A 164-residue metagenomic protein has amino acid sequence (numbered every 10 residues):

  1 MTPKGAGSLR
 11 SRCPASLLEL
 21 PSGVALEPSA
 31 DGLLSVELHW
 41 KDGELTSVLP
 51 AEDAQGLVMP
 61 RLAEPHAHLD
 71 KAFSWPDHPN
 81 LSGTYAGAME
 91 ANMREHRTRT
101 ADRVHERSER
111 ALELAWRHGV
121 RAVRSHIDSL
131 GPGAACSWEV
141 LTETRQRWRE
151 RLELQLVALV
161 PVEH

Functional and structural regions predicted by a protein language model:
M1-A51: N-terminal metal-binding scaffold of metallo-dependent hydrolase/deaminase domains
A6-S8, Q55, V120, R151: A general structural motif
L26, A30, V58, L62 (+3 more regions): Bulky hydrophobic/aromatic packing residues
L38, G43, Q55, H66 (+1 more regions): Divalent metal-coordination and catalytic microenvironments
P50, Q55-H78: Di-metal (Zn2+ and/or Mg2+/Mn2+) metal-binding site signature of metallo-dependent hydrolases with the MBL/beta-CASP
Q55, G83-G87, E113: Terminal, basic amphipathic appendages of nucleotide-handling enzymes
A72-V104: Active-site gating loops and adjacent loop-to-helix segments of metal-dependent hydrolytic enzymes
H96-H164: Active-site loop-helix segments enriched in His/Asp/Glu that coordinate and activate a nucleophilic water at divalent
